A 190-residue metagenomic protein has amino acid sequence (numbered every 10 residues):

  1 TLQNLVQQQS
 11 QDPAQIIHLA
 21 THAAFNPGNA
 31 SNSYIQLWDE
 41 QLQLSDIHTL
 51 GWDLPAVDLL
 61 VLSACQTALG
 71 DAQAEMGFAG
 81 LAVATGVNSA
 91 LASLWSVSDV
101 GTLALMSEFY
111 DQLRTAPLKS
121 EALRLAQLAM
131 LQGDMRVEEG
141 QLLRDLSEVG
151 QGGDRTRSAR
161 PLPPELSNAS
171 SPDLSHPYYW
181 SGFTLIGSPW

Functional and structural regions predicted by a protein language model:
T1-N4, L42-Q43: Short acidic loop-to-helix transition motifs that present clustered carboxylates
Q3-Y34, L50-D53, T156-H176, S181-G182 (+1 more regions): Charged, well-ordered internal alpha-helical segments
L5-Q8, W38, L50, L81-T85 (+5 more regions): Structured segments of extracytoplasmic/periplasmic soluble domains in secreted or envelope-associated proteins
Q11-D12, N88, K119, R136: A general structural signal for well-ordered secondary-structure junctions
Q15-E108: Catalytic cores of nucleophile-dependent amide-cleaving enzymes
T102-W190: An often Trp-containing, charged/polar helix-loop segment at the C-terminal end of enzyme catalytic cores
